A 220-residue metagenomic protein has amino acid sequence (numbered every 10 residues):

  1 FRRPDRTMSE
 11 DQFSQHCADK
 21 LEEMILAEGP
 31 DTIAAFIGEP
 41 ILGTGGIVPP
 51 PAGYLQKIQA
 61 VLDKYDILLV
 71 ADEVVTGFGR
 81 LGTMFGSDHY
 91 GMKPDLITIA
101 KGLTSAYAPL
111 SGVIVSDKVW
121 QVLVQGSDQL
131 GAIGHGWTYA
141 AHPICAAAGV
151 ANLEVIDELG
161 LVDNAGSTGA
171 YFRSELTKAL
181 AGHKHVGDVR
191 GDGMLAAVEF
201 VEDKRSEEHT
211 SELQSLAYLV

Functional and structural regions predicted by a protein language model:
F1-S211: Conserved N-terminal phosphate-binding loop of PLP-dependent enzymes in the Aspartate aminotransferase
E208-V220: Single conserved hydrophobic/aromatic residue that forms the stacking wall/gate of nucleotide- or nucleobase-binding
